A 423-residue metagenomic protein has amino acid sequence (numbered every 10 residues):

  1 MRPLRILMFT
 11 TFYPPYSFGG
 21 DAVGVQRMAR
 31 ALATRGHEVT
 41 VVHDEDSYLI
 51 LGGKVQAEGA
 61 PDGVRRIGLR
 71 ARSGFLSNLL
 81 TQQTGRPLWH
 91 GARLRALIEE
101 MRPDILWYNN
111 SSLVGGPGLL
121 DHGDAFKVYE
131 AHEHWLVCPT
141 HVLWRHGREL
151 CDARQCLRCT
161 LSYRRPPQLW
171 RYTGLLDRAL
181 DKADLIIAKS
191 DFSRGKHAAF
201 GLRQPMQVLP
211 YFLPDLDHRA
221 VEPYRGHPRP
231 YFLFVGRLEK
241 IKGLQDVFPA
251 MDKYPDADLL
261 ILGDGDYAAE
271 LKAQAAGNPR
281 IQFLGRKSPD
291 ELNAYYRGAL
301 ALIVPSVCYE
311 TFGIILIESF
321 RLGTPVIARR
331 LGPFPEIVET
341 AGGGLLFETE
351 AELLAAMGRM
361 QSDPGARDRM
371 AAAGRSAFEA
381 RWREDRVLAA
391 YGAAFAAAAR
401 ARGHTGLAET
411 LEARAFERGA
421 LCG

Functional and structural regions predicted by a protein language model:
M1-Q56, G123-F126, P249-D252, G419-G423: N-terminal subdomain of nucleotide-sugar transferases
L7, R225-K242, F248-D252, L260: Conserved donor-binding/catalytic core segment of Leloir-type glycosyltransferases
W135, H146-L185, F200: Membrane-proximal helix-turn-helix segments that form the acceptor-binding/catalytic region of lipid-linked
A198, F212-R229, A294: Acidic anion/phosphate-binding donor-loop and adjacent secondary structure in glycosyltransferase catalytic cores
E270-A294: Nucleotide-activated donor-binding/catalytic signature segment of Leloir-type glycosyltransferases, i.e., the conserved
R297-T311, T324: Acidic donor-binding loop of glycosyltransferase active sites
L316, P325-A328: Short hydrophobic beta-strand element within catalytic cores of glycosyltransferases and related nucleotide-activated
T340, G344-A351, R359-G365: Conserved acidic donor-binding segment of nucleotide-sugar-dependent glycosyltransferases
